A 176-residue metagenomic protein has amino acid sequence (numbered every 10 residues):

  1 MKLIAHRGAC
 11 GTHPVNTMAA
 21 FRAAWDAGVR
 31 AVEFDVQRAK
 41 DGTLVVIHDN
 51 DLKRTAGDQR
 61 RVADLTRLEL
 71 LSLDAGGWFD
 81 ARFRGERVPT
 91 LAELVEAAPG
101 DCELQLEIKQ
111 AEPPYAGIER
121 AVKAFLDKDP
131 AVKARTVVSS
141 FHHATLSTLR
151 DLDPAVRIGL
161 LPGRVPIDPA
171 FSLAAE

Functional and structural regions predicted by a protein language model:
M1-E176: Phosphate-group recognition and catalysis centered on beta-loop-alpha active-site segments
